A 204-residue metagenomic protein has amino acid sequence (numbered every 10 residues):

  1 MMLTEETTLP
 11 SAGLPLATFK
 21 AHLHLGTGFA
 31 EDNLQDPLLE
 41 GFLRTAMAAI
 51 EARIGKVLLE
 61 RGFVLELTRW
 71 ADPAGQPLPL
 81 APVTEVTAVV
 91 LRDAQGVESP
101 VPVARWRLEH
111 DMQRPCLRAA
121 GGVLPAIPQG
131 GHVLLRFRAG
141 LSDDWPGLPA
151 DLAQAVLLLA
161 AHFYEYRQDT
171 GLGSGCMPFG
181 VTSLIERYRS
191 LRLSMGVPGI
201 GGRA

Functional and structural regions predicted by a protein language model:
M1-A204: Divalent metal-cofactor coordination and adjacent catalytic microenvironments
